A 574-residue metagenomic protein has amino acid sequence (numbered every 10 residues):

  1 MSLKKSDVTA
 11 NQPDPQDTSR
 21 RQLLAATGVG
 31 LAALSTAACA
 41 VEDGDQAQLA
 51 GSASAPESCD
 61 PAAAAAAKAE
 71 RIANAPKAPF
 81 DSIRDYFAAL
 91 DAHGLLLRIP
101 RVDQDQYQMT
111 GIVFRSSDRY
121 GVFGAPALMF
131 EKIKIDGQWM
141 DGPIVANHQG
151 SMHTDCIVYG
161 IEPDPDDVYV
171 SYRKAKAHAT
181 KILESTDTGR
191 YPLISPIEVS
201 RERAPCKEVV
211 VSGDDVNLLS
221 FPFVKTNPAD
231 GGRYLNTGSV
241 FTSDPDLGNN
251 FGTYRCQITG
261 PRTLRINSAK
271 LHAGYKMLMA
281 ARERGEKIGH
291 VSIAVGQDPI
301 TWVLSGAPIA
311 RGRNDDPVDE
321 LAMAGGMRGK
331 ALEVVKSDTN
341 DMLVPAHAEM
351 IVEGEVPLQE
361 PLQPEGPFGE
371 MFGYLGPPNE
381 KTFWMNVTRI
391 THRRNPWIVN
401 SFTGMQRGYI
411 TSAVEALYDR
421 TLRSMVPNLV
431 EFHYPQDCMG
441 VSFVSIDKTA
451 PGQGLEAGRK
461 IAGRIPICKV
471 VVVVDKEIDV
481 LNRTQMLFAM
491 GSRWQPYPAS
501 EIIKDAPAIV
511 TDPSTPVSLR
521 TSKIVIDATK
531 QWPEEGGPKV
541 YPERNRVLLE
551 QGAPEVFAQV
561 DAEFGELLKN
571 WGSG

Functional and structural regions predicted by a protein language model:
M1-S19, D43-L49: N-terminal secretory signal peptides
S19-T27: N-terminal export leaders
G51-S54: Ser/Thr-rich, Pro/Gly/Ala-heavy low-complexity intrinsically disordered linkers and tails of secreted extracellular
C59-P367, M371-W384, T388-G574: Extended, highly charged
